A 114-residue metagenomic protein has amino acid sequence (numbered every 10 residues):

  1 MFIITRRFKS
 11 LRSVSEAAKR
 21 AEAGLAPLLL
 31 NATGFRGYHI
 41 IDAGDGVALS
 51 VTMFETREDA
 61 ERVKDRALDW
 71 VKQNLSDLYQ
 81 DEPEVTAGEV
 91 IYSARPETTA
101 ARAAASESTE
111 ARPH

Functional and structural regions predicted by a protein language model:
M1-L49, E55-D69, S76-H114: Short S/T/G/P-rich N-terminal loop/turn motif that feeds into the first structured element of a domain
